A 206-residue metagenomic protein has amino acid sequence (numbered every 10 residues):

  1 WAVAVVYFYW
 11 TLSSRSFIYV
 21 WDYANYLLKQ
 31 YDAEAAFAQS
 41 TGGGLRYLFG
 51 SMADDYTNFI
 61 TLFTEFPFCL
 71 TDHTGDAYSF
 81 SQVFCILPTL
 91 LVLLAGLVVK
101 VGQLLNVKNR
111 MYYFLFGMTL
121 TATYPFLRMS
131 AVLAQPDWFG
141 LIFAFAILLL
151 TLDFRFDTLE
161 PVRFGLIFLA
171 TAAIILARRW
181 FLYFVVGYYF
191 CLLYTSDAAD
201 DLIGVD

Functional and structural regions predicted by a protein language model:
L12-A24, F37-L62, V83-F84: Membrane-proximal lumenal/periplasmic loop motifs of glycosylation machinery
D54, N58-V92, S130: Loop-to-helix entry region of an early transmembrane alpha helix in multi-pass inner-membrane enzymes
F80-K108, A146, Y194: Transmembrane-helix motifs of polytopic, lipid-linked glycan transferases
L105-K108, F145-F164, I174: Membrane-interface transmembrane helices that cradle and orient dolichyl/undecaprenyl
F114-P125, T171-I175: Short helix- or helix-capping micro-motifs that position conserved polar/aromatic residues at function-defining sites
F126-F139: Short acidic/glycine- and proline-prone juxtamembrane loop motifs at membrane-interface regions of multi-pass membrane
R163-R179, V186-F190: Membrane-interface alpha helices of multi-pass inner-membrane proteins
Y194-D206: Single conserved hydrophobic/aromatic residue that forms the stacking wall/gate of nucleotide- or nucleobase-binding
